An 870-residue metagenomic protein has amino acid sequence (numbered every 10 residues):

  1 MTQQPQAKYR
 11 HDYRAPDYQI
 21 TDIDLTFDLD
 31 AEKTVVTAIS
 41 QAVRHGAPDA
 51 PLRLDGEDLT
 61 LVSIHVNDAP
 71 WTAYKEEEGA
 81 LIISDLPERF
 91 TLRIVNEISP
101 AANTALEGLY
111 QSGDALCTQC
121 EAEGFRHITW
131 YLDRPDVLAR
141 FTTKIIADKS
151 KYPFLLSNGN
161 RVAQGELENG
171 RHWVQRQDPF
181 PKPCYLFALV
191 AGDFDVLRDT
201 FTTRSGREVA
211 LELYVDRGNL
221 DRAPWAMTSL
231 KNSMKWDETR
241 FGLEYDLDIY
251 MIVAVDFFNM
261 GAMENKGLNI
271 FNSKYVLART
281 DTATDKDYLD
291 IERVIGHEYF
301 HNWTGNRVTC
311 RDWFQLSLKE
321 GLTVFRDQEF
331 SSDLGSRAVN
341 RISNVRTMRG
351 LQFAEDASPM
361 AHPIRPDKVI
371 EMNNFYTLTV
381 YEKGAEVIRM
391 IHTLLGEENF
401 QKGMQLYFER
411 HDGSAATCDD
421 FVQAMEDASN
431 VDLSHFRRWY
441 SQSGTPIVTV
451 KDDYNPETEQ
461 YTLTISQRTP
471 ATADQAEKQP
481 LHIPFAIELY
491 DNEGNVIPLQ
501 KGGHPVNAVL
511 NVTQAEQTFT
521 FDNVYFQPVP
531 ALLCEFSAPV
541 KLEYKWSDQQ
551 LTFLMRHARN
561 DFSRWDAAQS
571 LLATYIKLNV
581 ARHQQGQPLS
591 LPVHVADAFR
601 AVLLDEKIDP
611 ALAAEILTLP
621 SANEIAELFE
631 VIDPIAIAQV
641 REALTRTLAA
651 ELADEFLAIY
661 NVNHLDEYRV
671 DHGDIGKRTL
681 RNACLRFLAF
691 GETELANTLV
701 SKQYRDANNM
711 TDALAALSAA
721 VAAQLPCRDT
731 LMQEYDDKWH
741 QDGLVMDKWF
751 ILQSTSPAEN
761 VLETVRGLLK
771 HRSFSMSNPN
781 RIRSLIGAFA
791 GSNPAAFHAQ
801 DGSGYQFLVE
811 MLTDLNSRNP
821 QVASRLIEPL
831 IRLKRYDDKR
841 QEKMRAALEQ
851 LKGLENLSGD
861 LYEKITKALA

Functional and structural regions predicted by a protein language model:
M1-V35, Y110-Q119, Y131, P135 (+1 more regions): N-terminal, polar/Ser/Thr-rich
T37-D58, W130-D133, A139-D148, D419 (+2 more regions): Surface-exposed beta-strand/loop patches in extracellular or lumenal glycoproteins
H45-S112, D133, V512-P528: A surface-exposed beta-strand-loop module
T60-N67, F187, D432-H435, T445-L532 (+4 more regions): Beta-strand-rich binding/interaction modules
V95-R198, D561-R564: Extended, low-hydrophobicity, Ser/Thr/Pro/Gly-biased non-transmembrane segments
I98-A105, P470-A471, F536-L542: Short acidic/polar inter-strand loop motif in beta-rich domains
R176, S205-T458, T462-L463: Hydrophobic alpha-helical and helix-loop surface patches within well-folded domains that function as non-catalytic
G350, D522-A870: Long, ordered, helix-rich scaffold segments
